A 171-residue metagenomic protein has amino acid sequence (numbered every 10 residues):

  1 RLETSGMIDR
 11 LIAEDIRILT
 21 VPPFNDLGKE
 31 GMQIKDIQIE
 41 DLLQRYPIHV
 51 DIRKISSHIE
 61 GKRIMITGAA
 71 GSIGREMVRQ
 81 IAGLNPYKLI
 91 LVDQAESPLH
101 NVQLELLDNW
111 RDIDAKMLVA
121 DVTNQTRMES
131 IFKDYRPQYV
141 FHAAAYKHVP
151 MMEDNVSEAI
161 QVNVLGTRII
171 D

Functional and structural regions predicted by a protein language model:
L2-L19, K88-A95, D134-Y135, Y139 (+1 more regions): NAD(P)-cofactor binding segment of oxidoreductase domains
T4-R63, A70: Flexible, Lys/Arg-rich cytosolic regulatory linkers and terminal tails that connect or flank
E14-I16, W110-A115: A short helix-to-beta-strand connector/capping loop
I64-L84: N-terminal Rossmann NAD(P)H-binding glycine-rich loop of SDR-like oxidoreductase domains
D93-P98, V122: Helix N-cap at the beta1-alpha1 junction of Rossmann-like dinucleotide-binding domains, i.e., the first residues
V102-D112: Short, conserved SAM-binding/catalytic segment of Class I S-adenosyl-L-methionine-dependent methyltransferases
K116-Y139: Conserved Rossmann-fold cofactor-binding substructure of NAD(P)-dependent oxidoreductases
A143-K147: Conserved NAD(P)H cofactor-binding loop of Rossmann-fold oxidoreductase domains
